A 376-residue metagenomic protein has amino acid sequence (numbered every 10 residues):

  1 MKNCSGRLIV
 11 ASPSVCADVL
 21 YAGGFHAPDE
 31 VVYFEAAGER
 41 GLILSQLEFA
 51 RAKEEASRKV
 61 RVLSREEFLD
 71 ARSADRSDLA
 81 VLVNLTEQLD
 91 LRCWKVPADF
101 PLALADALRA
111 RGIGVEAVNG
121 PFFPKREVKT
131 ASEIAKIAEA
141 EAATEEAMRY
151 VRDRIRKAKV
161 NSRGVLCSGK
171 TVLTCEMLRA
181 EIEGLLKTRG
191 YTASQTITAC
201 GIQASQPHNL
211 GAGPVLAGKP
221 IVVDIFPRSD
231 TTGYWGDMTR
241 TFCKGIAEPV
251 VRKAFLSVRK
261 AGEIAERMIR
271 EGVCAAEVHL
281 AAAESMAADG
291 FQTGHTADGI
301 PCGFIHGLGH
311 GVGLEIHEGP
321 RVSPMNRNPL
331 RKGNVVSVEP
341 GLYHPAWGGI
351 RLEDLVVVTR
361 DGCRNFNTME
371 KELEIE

Functional and structural regions predicted by a protein language model:
M1-E376: Active-site neighborhoods and metal-handling regions in enzymes and metal-associated proteins
